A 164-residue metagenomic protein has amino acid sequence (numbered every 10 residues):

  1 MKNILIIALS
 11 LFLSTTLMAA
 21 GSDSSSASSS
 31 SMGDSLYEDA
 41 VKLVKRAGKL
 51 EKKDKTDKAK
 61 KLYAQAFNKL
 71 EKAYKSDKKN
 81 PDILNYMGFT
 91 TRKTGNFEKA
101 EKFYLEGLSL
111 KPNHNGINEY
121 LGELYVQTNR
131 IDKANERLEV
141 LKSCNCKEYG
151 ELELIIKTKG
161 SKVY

Functional and structural regions predicted by a protein language model:
I7, S22-S35, K49, N135-Y164: Terminal, low-structured helical/coil segments at or just beyond the last alpha-helical repeat
S76, L110, L141-C144: Structural marker of alpha-solenoid helical repeat scaffolds
N80, H114, C146-Y149: Residue-level recognition of tetratricopeptide repeat
